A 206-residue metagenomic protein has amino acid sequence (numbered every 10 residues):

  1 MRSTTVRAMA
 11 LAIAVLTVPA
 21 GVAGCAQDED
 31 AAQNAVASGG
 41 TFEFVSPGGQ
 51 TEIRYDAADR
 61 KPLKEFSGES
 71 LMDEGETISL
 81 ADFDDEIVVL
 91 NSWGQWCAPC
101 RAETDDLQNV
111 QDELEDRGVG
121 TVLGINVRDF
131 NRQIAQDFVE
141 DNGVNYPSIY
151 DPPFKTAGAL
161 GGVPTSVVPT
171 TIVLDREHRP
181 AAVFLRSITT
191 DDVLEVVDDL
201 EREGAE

Functional and structural regions predicted by a protein language model:
M1-E69, E206: N-terminal targeting signals for export/organelle localization
S70-M72, L174-D175: Short, acidic, Ser/Thr-enriched surface-loop or helix-capping motifs
E74-E76, R179: Residue-level signal for well-ordered, solvent-exposed loop/turn and beta-edge residues enriched in charged/polar side
T77-R101, L107: Short active-site neighborhood of thiol/selenol oxidoreductases, capturing the structured segment around
I87-V88, G120, P169: Alpha/beta-hydrolase fold active-site loops
R101-N142, P152-A159: Structural microenvironment flanking redox-active thiols in thiol-disulfide oxidoreductases
E140-N145, D151-A205: Thiol/disulfide oxidoreductase modules built on the thioredoxin-like
